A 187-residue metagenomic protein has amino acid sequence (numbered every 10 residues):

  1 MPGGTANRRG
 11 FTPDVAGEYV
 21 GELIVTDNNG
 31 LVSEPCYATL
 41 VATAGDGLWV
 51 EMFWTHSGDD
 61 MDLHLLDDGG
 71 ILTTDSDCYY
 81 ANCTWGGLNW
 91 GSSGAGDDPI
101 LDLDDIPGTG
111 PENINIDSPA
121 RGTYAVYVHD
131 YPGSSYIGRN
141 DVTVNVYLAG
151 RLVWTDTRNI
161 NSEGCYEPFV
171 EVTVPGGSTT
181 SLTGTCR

Functional and structural regions predicted by a protein language model:
P2-V20: Solvent-exposed segments in extracellular or luminal domains encompassing
G4, V25, L72-T73: Intrinsically disordered/low-complexity terminal segments and short unstructured peptides
E18-E22, T123-A125: Short, conserved beta-strand segments of beta-strand-rich sandwich/propeller modules, principally
I24-L31: Short, solvent-exposed loop/turn segments at the edges of extracellular beta-sandwich modules
E34-V41: C-terminal edge beta-strand
T43-R187: Intrinsic-disorder/low-complexity signal
